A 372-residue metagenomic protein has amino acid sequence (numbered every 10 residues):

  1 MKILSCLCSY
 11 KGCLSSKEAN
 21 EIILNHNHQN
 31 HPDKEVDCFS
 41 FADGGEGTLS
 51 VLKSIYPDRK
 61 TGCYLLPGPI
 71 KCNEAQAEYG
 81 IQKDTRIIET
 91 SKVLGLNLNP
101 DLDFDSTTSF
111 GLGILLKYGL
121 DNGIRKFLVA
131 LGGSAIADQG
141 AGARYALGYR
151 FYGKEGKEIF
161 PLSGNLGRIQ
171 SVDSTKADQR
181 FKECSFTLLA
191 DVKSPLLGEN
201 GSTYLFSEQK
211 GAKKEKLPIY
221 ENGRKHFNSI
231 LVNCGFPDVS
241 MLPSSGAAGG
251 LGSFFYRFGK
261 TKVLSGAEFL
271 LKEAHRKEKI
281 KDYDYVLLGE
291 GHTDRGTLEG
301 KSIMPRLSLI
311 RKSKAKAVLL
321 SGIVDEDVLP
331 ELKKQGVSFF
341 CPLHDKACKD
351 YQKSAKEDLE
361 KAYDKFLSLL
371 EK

Functional and structural regions predicted by a protein language model:
K2-L131, A135-K372: N-terminal loops that bind phosphate or other acidic moieties and the adjacent beta-alpha structural core
